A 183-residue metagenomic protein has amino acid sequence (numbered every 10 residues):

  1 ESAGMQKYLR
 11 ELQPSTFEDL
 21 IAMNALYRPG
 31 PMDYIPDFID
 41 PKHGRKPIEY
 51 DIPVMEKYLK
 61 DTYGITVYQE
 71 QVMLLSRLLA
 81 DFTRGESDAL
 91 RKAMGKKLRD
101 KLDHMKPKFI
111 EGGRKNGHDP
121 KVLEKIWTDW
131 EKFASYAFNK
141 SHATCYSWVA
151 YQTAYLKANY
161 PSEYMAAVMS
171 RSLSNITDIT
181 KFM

Functional and structural regions predicted by a protein language model:
E1-M183: Noncatalytic, beta-rich nucleic-acid-contacting surfaces in large DNA/RNA-processing enzymes
